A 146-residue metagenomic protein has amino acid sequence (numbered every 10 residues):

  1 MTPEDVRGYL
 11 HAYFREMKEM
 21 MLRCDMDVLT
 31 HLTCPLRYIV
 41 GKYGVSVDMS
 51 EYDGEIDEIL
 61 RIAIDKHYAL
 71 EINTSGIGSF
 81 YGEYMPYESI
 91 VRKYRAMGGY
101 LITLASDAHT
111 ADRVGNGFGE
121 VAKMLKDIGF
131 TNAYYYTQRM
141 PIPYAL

Functional and structural regions predicted by a protein language model:
M1-D65: Extended substrate/RNA-proximal surfaces in nucleic-acid metabolism proteins
K42-L146: Charged catalytic cores and adjacent phosphate/nucleic-acid-binding surfaces used for phosphate/nucleic-acid chemistry
